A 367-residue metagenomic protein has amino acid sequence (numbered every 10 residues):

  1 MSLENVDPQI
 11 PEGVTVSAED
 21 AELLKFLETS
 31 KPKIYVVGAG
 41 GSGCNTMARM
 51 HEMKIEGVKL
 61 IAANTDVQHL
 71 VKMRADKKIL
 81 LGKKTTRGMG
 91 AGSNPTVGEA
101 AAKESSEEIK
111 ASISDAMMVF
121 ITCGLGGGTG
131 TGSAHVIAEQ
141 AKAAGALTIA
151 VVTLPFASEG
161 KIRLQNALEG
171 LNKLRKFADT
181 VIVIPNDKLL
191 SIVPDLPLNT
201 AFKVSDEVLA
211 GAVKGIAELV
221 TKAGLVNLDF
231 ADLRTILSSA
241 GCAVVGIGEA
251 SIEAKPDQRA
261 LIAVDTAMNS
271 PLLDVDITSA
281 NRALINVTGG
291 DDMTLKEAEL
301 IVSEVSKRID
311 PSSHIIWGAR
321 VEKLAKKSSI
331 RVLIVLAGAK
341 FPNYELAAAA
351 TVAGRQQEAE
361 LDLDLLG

Functional and structural regions predicted by a protein language model:
S2-G367: Tubulin/FtsZ superfamily GTPase core signature
